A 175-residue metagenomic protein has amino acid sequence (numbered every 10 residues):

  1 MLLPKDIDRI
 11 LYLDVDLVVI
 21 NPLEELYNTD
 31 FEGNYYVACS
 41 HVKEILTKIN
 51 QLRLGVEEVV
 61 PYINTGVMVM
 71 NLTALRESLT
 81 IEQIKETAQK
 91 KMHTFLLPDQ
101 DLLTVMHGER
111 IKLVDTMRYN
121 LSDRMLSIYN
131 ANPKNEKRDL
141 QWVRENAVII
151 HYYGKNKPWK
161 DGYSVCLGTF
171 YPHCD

Functional and structural regions predicted by a protein language model:
M1-L46, V69-M70: GT-A fold catalytic core of metal-dependent nucleotide-sugar glycosyltransferases, centered on the diacidic
K5, Y12, F31, V60-Y62 (+2 more regions): A generic fold-level signal
G33-C39, K43-T47, E58-V60, I84 (+2 more regions): Glycine- and acidic-residue-rich phosphate-binding/metal-coordinating active-site segment common to enzymes that handle
Y36-V56, D161-L167, H173: A short, conserved beta-to-alpha structural element at the edge of catalytic cores that scaffolds binding
L52-E58, K134-R138: Short, P/G- and charge-enriched loop/turn segments at secondary-structure junctions
V56-V67: A recurrent flexible, glycine/aromatic-enriched loop bordering the glycosyltransferase active site that acts as
T65, M70-D175: A glycosyltransferase accessory/donor-loop signature
